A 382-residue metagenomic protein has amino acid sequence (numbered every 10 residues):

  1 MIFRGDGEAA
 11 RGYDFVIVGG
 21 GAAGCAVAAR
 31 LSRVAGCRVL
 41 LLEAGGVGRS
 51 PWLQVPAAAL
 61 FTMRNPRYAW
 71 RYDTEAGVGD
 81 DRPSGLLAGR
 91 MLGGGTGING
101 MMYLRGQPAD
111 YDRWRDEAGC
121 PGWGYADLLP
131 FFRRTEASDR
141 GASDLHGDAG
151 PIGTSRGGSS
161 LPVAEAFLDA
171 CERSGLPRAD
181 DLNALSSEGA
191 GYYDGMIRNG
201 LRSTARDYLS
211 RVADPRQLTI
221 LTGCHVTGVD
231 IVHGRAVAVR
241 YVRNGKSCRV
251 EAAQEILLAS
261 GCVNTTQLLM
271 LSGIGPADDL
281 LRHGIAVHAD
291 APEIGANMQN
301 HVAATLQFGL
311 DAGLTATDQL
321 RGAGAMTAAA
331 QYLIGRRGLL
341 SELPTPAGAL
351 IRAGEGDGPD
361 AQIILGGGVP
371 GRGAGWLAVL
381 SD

Functional and structural regions predicted by a protein language model:
I2-R134, D290-A291, H301-L310: N-terminal glycine-rich phosphate/pyrophosphate-binding loop and immediately adjacent elements
C25, N199, L340: Aromatic-residue-lined binding/catalytic grooves and analogous aromatic/hydrophobic interfacial grooves in multimeric
R38, G46-S50, V229, A238-A329: Glycine-rich loop(s) and the adjacent beta-strand/alpha-helix scaffold that form part
P56-L60, R71, Y192, M196-I197 (+2 more regions): A glycine-rich dinucleotide-binding beta-alpha-beta segment and adjacent secondary-structure elements that constitute
T74, E117-A236, T305-A329: Conserved redox-cofactor binding core of oxidoreductases
P83, S247-R249, D357-D360: Short, mixed charged/polar active-site loops that provide acid/base catalysis or chelate metal/phosphate cofactors
Q307-D382: FAD cofactor-binding and catalytic pocket of flavoenzymes
